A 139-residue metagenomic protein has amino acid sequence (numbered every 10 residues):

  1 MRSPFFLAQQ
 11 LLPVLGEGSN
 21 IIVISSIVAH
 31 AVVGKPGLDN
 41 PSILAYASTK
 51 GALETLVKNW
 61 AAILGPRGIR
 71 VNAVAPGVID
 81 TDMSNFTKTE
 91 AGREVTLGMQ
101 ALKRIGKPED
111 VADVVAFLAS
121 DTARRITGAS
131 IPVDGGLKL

Functional and structural regions predicted by a protein language model:
R2, E54-T55, A73, V95-T122 (+2 more regions): C-terminal helical subdomain
S3, V32-A52: The catalytic Tyr-X3-Lys active-site helix of short-chain dehydrogenase/reductase
F6, Q10-S19, A31, L64: A short helix-coil junction within the Rossmann-fold of NAD(P)-dependent oxidoreductases
A8, T49, V57: Active-site helix of classical SDR
P13, K58, A62-P66, R124: Alpha-helical segment proximal to the catalytic Tyr-Lys
I22, V71-V74, S84, G128 (+1 more regions): Hydrophobic structural elements of the Rossmann-like NAD(P)H-binding subdomain that define the short-chain
S26: Residue(s) in the substrate-gating loop at a strand-loop-helix junction that position the organic substrate next
K35-D39, P66, V78-Q100, D110: A glycine/serine/threonine-rich, flexible loop-to-helix segment that serves as the NAD(P) cofactor-binding "lid"
